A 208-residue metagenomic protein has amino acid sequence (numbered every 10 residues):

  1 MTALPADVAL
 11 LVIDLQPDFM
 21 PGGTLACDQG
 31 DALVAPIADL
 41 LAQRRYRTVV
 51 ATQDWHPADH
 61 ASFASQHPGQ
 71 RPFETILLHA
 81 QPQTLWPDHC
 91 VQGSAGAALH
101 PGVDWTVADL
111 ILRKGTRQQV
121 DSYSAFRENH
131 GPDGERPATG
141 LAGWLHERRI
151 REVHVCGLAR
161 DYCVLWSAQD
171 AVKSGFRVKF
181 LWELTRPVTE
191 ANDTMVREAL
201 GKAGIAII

Functional and structural regions predicted by a protein language model:
L4-L10: Extreme N-terminal starter segment of soluble prokaryotic enzymes
I13, Q53, W182: Active-site flanking residues adjacent to catalytic metal/cofactor-binding acidic residues
G23-G30, A125-G131: Short glycine-enriched, charge-decorated loop/helix-capping segments at active-site entrances that position
A35-E152: Active-site alpha/beta core segments
A38-L40, Y162-G175: Histidine-anchored nucleotide/phosphate-binding helix
T84-P87, P101-L110, E190-I208: Structural recognition of alpha->loop->beta junctions
I150-C163, W182-T185: Glycine-rich anion-binding loop/nest that anchors nucleotide
K179-T194: Short, flexible loop segments at boundaries between secondary-structure elements
